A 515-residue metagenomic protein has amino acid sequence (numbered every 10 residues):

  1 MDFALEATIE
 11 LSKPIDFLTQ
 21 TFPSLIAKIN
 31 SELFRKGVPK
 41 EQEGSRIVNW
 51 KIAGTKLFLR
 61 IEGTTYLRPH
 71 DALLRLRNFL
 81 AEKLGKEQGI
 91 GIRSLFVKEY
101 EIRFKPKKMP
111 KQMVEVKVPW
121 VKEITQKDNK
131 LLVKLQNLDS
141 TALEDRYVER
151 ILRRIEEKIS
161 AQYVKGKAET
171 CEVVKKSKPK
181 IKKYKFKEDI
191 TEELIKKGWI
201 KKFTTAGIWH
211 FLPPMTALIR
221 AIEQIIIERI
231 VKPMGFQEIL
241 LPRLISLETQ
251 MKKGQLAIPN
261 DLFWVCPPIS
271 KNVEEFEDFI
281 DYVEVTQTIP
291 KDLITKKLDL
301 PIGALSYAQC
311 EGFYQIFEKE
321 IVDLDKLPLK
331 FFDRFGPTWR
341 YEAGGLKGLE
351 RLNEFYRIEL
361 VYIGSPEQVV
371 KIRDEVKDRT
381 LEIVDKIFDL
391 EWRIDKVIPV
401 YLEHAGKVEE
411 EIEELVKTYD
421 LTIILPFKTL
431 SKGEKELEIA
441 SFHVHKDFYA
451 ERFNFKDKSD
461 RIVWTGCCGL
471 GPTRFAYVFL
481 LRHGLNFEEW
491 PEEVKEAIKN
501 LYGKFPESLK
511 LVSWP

Functional and structural regions predicted by a protein language model:
D2-P515: TRNA-recognition modules of translation machinery and tRNA-sensing kinases, especially anticodon-binding
